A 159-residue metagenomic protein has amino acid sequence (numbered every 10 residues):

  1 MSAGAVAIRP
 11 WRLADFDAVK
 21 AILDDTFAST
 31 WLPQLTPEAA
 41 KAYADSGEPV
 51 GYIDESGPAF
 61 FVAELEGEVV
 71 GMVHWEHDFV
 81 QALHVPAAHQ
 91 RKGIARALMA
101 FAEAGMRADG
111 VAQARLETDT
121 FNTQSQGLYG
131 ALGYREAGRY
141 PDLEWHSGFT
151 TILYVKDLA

Functional and structural regions predicted by a protein language model:
V6-A21: A short beta-loop-alpha structural element at the N-terminal edge of CoA-dependent acyl/N-acetyltransferase catalytic
D24-V50: Conserved GNAT-fold acetyl-CoA-binding loop/helix
S46-V62, F79: A short helix-loop-beta-strand connector motif used in the catalytic cores of GNAT acetyltransferases and, in some
A59-G71: Conserved beta-hairpin
E76-A88: Conserved acetyl-CoA binding element of GNAT-fold acetyltransferases
P86-A88, K92, T120-F121: Active-site acidic-Proline motif in GNAT/NAT acetyltransferases
R91-A104, G127-A131: Conserved acetyl-CoA-binding loop-helix of GNAT-fold acetyltransferases
A112-R135, R139-A159: C-terminal "cap" of GNAT-fold acetyltransferases
